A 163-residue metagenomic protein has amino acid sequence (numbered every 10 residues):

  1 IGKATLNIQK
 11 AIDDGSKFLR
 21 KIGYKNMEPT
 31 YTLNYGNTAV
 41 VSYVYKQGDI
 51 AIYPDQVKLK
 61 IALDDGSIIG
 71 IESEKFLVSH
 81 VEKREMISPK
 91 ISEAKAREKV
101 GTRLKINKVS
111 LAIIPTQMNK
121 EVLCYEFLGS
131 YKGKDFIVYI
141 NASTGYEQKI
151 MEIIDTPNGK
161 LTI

Functional and structural regions predicted by a protein language model:
I1-I163: Long, terminal "pre-/pro-" and other extracytoplasmic accessory regions that lie outside the mature folded/catalytic
